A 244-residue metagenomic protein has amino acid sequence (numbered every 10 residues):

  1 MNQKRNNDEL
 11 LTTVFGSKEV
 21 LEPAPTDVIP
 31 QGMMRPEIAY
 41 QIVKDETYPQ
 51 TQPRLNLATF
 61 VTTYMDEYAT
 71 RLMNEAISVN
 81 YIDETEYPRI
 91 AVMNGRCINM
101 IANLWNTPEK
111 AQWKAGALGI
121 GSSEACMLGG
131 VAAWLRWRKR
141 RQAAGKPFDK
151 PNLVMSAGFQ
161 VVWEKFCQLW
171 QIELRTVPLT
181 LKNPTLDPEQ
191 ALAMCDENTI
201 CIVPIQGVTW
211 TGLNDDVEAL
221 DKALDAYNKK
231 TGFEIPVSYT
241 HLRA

Functional and structural regions predicted by a protein language model:
M1-W113: N-terminal entrance/gating region of PLP-dependent enzymes' catalytic architecture
A91-N94, I98-N99, W113-A143, W163-E164: Conserved beta-loop-alpha segment that forms the PLP phosphate-binding cup at the N-terminus of a helix
I101, W105-E109, A133, W137-R141 (+4 more regions): Structural motif corresponding to the C-terminal cap of alpha-helices
P108-W113, A143-K150, K229-I235: Short helix-terminating capping/connector loops at secondary-structure junctions
I120-S123, A143-P151, M155-A219: PLP-dependent aminotransferase-class I/II
L174, V237-S238: Hydrophobic beta-strand scaffold residues
T199, A219-P236: N-terminal cap/leader regions of alpha/beta-hydrolase-fold enzymes, predominantly small-molecule hydrolases
T240-A244: Conserved small/polar residues in nucleotide/adenosyl-binding loops
